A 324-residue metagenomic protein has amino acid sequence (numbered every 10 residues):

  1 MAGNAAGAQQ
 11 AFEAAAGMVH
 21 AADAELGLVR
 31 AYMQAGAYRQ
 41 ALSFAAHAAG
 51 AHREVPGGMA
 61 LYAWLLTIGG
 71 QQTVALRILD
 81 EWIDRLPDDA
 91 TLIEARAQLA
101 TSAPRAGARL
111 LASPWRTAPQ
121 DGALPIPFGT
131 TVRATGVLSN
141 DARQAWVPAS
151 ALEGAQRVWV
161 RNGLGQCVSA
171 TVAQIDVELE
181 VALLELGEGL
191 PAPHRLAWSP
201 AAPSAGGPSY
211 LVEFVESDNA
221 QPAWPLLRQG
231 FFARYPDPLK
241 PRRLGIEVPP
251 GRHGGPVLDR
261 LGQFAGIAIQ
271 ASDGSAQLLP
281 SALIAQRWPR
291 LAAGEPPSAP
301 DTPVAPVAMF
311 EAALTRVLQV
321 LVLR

Functional and structural regions predicted by a protein language model:
M1, D23-L28, G57-L61, R77 (+1 more regions): Alpha-solenoid helical repeat scaffolds
R77, A95-L124, A192, E216-S217 (+1 more regions): C-terminal cap/linker of serine protease catalytic domains
D121-A149, C167-S169, G254-G255, A305-V307: A conserved glycine-rich beta-strand in the N-terminal activation segment of trypsin-fold
N140-E180, L186-G189, G274: Catalytic-histidine neighborhood of serine endopeptidases, predominantly the chymotrypsin-like S1/PA family
A192-R243, V248-H253, I267-L278: Flexible, gly/ser-rich surface segments that form the specificity/activation loops bordering the active-site cleft
